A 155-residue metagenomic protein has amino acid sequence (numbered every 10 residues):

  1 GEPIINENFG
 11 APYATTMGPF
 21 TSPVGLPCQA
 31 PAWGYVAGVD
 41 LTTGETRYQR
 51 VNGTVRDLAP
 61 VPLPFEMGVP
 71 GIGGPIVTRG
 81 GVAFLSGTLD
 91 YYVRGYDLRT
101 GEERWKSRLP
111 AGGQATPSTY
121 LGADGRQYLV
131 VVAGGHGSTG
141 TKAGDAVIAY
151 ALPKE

Functional and structural regions predicted by a protein language model:
G1-E155: A fold-level detector for beta-propeller and closely related beta-sheet-rich head/sensor domains
